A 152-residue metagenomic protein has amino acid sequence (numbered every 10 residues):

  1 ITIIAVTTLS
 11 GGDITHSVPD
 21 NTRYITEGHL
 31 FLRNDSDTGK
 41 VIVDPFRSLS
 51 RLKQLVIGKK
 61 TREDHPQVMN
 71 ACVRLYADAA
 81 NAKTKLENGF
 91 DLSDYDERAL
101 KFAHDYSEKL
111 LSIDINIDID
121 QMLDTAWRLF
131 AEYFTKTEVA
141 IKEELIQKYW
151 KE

Functional and structural regions predicted by a protein language model:
I1-E152: P-loop NTPase catalytic core
